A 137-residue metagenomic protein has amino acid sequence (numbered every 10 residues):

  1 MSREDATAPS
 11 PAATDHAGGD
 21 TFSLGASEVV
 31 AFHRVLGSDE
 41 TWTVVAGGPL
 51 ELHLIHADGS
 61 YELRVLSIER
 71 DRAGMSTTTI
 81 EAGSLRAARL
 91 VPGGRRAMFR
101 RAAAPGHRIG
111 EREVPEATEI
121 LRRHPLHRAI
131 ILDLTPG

Functional and structural regions predicted by a protein language model:
M1-T78, A87-A88, G93-R95, P105-R108 (+1 more regions): Non-catalytic, conserved peripheral segments adjacent to functional cores
